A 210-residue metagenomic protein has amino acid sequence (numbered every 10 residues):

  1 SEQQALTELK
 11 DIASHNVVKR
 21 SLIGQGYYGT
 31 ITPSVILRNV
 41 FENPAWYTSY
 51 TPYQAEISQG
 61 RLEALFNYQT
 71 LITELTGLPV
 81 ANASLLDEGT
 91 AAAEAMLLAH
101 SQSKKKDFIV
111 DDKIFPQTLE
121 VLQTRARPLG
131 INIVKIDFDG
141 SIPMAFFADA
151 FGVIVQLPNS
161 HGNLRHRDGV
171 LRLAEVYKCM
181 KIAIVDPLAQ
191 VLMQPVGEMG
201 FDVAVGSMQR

Functional and structural regions predicted by a protein language model:
S1-N67: N-terminal entrance/gating region of PLP-dependent enzymes' catalytic architecture
E2-L6, Q59-F66, L86-G89, P116 (+3 more regions): Electropositive phosphate-/nucleotide-binding environments in soluble metabolic enzymes
R20, Y53-I57, R61, T73-A93: Short loop-beta-helix segment that forms the pyridoxal 5′-phosphate
T51-A55, G77-N82, K104-I109, I154-Q156: Glycine- and acidic
G60-T73, G197-D202: Acidic-glycine-rich active-site phosphate/pyrophosphate-binding loop
T90-R210: Conserved PLP-enzyme active-site core in the AAT-like
